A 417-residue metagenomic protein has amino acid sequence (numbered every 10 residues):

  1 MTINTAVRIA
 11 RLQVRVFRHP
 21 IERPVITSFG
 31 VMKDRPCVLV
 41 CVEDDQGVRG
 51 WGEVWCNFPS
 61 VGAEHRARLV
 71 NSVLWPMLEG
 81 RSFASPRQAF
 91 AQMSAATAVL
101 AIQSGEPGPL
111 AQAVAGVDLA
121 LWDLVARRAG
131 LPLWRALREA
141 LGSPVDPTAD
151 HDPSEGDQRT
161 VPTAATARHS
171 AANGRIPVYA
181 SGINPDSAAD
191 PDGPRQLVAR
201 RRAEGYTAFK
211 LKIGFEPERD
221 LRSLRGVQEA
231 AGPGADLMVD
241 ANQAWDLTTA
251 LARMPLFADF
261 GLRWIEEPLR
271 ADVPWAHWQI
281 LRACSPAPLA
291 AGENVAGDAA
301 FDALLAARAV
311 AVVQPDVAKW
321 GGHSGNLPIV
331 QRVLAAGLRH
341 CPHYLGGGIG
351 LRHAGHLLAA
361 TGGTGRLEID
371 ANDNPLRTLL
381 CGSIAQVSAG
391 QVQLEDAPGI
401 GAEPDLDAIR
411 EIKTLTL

Functional and structural regions predicted by a protein language model:
T2-W51, W55-P59, D373-T378: Structured beta-strand/loop patches that form or line metal/cofactor-binding pockets in enzymes
N4-H19, S324, P328-I329, L345-L417: Flexible C-terminal active-site loop/helix
A6, R11, E43-R128: Metal- or metallocofactor-binding catalytic centers and their adjacent structured scaffolds across diverse enzyme
I9, V40, G47, L74 (+9 more regions): Conserved, mostly hydrophobic/aromatic
A140-N173: Intrinsically disordered, low-complexity terminal tails and inter-domain linkers enriched for S/T/G/P/D/E
I176-G193, A241-D246, A290: Active-site mouth loops of central-metabolism enzymes
D192-E204, R253-R263: Alpha/beta enzyme core
L211-L351: Catalytic core of soluble alpha/beta enzymes
